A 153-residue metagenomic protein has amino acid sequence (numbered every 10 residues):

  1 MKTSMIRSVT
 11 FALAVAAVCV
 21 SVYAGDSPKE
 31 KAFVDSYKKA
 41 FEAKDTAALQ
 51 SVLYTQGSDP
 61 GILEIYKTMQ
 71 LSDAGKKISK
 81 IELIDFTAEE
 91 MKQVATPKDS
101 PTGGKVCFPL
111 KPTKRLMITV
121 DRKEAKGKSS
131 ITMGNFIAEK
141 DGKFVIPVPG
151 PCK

Functional and structural regions predicted by a protein language model:
M1-F11: Bacterial N-terminal signal peptides that target proteins for export
T10-C19: Bacterial N-terminal signal peptides
V20-T46, S51, T55: Short, low-complexity N-terminal intrinsically disordered segments enriched in polar/charged residues
F41, V106-P109, F136-I137: Short, exposed beta-strand/loop patches in secreted or surface proteins that constitute
T46, S51-L71: Short, solvent-exposed secondary-structure junction/capping segments
Y66-S130: Surface-exposed, charged secondary-structure patches
T119-K153: Short beta-strand edge/turn micro-motifs at domain boundaries
